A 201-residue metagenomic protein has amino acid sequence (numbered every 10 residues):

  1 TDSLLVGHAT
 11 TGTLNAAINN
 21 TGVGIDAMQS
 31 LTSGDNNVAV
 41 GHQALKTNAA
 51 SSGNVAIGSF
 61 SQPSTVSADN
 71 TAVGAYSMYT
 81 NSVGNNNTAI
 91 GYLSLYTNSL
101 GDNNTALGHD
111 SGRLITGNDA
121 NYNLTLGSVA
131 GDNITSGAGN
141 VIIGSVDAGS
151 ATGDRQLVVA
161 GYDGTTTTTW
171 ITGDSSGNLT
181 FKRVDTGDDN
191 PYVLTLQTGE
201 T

Functional and structural regions predicted by a protein language model:
T1-D185, P191-T198: Glycine- and small/polar-enriched repetitive beta-structure motifs of secreted/surface proteins
T201: Surface-exposed ligand/attachment interfaces on beta-rich extracellular proteins
